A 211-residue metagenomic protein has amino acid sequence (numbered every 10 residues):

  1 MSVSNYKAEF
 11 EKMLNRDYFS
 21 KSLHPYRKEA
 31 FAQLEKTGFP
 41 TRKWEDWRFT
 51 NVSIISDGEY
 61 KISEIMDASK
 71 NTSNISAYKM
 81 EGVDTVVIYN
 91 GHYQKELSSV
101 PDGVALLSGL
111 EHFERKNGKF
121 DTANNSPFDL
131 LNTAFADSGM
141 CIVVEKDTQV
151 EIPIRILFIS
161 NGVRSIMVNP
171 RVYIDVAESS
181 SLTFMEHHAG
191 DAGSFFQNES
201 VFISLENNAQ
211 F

Functional and structural regions predicted by a protein language model:
M1-F211: Glycine-rich and polybasic anion-binding loops at the starts of cofactor/ligand-binding domains
